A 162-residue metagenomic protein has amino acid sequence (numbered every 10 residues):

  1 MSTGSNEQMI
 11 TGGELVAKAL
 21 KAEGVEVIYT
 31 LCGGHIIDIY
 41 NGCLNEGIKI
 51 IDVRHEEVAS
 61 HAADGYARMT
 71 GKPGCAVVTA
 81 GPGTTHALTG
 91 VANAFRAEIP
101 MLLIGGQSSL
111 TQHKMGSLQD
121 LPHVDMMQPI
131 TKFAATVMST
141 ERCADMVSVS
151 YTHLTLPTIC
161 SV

Functional and structural regions predicted by a protein language model:
S2-G83: Thiamine diphosphate
T11, H86, D145-M146: Short, conserved clusters of charged catalytic residues that mark active-site and nucleotide-handling motifs
E26-Y29, K49-I51, K72-V77, I99-L103 (+3 more regions): Structural motif
L44-E46, V91-A94, Y151: Short, solvent-exposed amphipathic alpha-helical segments in soluble enzyme and RNA/protein-processing domains
R54, G105, M138-S139: Short beta->alpha connector loops at strand-helix junctions that form conserved, small/polar/Pro-enriched
P82-T131: Glycine/threonine-rich beta-strand-loop-alpha-helix active-site module that forms ligand/phosphate-binding
L118-L154: Conserved thiamine diphosphate
H153-V162: Single conserved hydrophobic/aromatic residue that forms the stacking wall/gate of nucleotide- or nucleobase-binding
